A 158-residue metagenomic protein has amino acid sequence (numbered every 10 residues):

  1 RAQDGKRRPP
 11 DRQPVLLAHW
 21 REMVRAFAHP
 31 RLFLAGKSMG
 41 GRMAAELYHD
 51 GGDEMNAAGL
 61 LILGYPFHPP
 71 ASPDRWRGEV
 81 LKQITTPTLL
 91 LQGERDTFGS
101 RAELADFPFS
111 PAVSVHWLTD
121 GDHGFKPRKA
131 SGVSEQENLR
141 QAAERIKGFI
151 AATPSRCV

Functional and structural regions predicted by a protein language model:
R1-F33, D122-G132: Serine-hydrolase catalytic machinery in alpha/beta-hydrolase-like enzymes
L34-G36, L63: Short beta-strand immediately N-terminal to the catalytic nucleophile in serine-hydrolase-like folds
G36-A44: Gly/Ala-rich beta-loop-alpha elbow adjacent to hydrolase catalytic centers
M43-L47, A71: Hydrolases whose catalytic domains are alpha/beta-hydrolase-1, hotdog thioesterase, or metallo-beta-lactamase-like
E54-F67: A conserved short beta-strand
Q83-T85, L90-Q92, D96: Short beta-strand/loop motif that positions the catalytic acidic residue of the alpha/beta-hydrolase fold
T97-E103: Conserved alpha/beta-hydrolase "acid-adjacent" motif
K129-V158: Catalytic active-site module of serine/aspartate enzymes centered on a nucleophile-bearing elbow/loop
